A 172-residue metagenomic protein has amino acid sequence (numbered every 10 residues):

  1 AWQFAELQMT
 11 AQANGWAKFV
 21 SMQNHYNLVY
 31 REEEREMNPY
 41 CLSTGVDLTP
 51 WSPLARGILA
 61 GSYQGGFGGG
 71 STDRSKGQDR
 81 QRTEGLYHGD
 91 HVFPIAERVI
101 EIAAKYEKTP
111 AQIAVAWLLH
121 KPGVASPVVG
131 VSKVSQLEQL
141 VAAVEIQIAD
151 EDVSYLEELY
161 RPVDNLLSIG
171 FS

Functional and structural regions predicted by a protein language model:
A1-E36: Glycine/proline-rich, positively charged, aromatic-decorated active-site loop/lid region on the catalytic face
F4-L7, C41, L59, L140: Hydrophobic packing residues within well-ordered alpha-helices of enzyme cores
T10-G15, N38-Y40, G65-G69, V144-I146: Short, hinge-like loop/turn segments at secondary-structure boundaries
A17-Q23, D47-T49, A125-V128: Structural preference for beta-strand elements that scaffold enzyme active sites
M22, C41, L48-W51, V99 (+3 more regions): Conserved, mostly hydrophobic/aromatic
Y26-Y30, S52-L59, W117, K133: Glycine-rich beta-alpha junction loops
R31, S43, F67-K105, H120-V124 (+1 more regions): Terminal-tail/helix-coil boundary detector
E32-S75, T109: Aromatic-lined glycan-binding groove of carbohydrate-active enzymes
